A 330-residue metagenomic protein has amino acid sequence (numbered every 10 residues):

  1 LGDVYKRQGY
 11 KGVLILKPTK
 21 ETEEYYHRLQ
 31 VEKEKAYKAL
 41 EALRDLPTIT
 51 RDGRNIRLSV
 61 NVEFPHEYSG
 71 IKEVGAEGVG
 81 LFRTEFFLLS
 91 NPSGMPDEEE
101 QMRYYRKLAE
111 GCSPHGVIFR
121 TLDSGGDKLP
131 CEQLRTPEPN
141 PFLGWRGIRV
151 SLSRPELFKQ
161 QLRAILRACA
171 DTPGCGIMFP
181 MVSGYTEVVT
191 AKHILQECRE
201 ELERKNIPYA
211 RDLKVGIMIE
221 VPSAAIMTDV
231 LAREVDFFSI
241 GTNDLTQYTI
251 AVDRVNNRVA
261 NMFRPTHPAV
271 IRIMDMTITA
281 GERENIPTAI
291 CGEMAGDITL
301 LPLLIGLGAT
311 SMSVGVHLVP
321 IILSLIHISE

Functional and structural regions predicted by a protein language model:
L1-Y5, E330: Short, small-residue-biased leader/transition segments that mark boundaries at the very start of proteins
V4-Y5, T19, T190-H193: Serine/threonine-rich low-complexity intrinsically disordered regions
K6-Y25: Conserved glycine-bearing catalytic or ligand-binding loops at nucleotide- and phosphate-handling centers of large
T19-P47: Intein/HINT protein-splicing elements and their conserved insertion hotspots or analogous self-processing inserts
A36-L325, S329: Conserved alpha/beta-domain cores
